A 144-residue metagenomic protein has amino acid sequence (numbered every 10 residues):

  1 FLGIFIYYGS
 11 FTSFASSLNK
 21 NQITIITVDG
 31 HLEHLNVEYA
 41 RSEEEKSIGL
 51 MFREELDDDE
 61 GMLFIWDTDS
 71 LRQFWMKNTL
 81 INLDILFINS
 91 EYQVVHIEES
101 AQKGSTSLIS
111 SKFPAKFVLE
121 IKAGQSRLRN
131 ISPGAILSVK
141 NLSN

Functional and structural regions predicted by a protein language model:
F1-S10: Bacterial N-terminal signal peptides
F14-N144: Compact, glycine-rich, soluble single-domain proteins
